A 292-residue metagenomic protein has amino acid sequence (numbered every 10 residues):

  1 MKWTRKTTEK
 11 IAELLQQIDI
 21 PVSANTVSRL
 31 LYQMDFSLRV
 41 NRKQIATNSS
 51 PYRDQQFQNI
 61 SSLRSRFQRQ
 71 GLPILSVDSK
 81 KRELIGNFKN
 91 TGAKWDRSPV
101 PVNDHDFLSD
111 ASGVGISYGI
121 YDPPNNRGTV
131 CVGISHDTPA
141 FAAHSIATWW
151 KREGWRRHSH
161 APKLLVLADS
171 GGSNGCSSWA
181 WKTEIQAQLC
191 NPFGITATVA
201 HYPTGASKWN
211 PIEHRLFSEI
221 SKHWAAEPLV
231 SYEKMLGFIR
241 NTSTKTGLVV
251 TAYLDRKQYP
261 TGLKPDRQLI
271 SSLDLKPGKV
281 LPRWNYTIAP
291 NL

Functional and structural regions predicted by a protein language model:
M1-T47: Conserved short alpha-helical interface segments
K6, S76, K163-S170, V199-T204 (+1 more regions): Extended hydrophobic secondary-structure segments that form protein cores and membrane-embedded regions
I11, D78, N126, D169 (+1 more regions): Short, conserved catalytic/metal-binding motifs centered on acidic residues
S28-L72, S79-I85, K89-R97: Basic, flexible linker segments flanking DNA-binding modules in nucleic acid-interacting mobile-element proteins
P101-L167, G171-G172: Electropositive, glycine- and tryptophan-enriched low-complexity nucleic-acid-binding patches
A168-W181, P203-W209: Acidic, metal-coordinating catalytic cores used for nucleic-acid/nucleotide bond scission and strand-transfer chemistry
V199-S221: RNase H-like two-metal-ion nuclease catalytic core shared by retroviral integrases and related mobile-element nucleases
A226-L292: C-terminal accessory extensions appended to soluble enzyme cores
